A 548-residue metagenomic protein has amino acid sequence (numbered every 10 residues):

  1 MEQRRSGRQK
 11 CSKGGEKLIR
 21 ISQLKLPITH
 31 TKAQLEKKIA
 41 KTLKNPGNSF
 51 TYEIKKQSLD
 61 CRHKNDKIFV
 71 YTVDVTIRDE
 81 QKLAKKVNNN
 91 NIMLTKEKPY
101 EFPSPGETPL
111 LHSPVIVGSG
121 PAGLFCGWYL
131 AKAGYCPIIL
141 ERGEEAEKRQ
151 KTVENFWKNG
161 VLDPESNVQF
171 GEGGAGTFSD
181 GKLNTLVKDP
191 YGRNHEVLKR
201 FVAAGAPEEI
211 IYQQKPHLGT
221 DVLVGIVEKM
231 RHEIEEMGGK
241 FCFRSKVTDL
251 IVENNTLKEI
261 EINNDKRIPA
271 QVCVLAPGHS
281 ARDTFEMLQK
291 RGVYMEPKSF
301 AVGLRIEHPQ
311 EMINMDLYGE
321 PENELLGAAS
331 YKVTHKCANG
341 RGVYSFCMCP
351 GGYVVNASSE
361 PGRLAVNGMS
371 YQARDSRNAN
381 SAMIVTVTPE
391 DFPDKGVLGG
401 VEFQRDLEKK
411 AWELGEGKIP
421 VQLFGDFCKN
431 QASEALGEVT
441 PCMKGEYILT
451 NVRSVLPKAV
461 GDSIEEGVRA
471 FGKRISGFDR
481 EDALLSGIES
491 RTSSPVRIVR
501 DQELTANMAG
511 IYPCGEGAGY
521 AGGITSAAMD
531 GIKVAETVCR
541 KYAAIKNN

Functional and structural regions predicted by a protein language model:
R4-K17: Short, Lys/Arg-enriched N-terminal segments with co-localized hydrophobic residues within the first ~10-30 amino acids
E16-F69, V73-N548: Residues forming the flavin
